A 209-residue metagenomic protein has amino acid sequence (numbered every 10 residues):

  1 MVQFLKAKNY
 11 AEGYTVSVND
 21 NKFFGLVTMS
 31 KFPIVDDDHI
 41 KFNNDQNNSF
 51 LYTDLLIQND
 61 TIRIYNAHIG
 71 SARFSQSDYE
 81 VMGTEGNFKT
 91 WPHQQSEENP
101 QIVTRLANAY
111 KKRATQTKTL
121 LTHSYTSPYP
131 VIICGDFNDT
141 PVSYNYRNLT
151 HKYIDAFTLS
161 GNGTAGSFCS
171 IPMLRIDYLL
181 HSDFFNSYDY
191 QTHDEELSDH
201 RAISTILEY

Functional and structural regions predicted by a protein language model:
M1-G83, N186, Q191-E195: Structured beta-strand-rich core segments of catalytic domains in phosphoester-bond hydrolases
F4-K6, E98-Q101, I171: A short alpha-helix capping/helix-coil boundary motif
N9, H93, P100, T104 (+2 more regions): General secondary-structure edge motif
G13-V16, F23-T28, W91-S96, N138-P141 (+1 more regions): A broad, low-specificity signal for short, low-complexity segments enriched in glycine/proline and polar/charged
K22, F88-H93, T117-K118, L149: Short hydrophobic/aromatic-rich motifs at helix boundaries and adjacent loops
D38, I102-Y110: Surface-exposed cleft-lining segments at the edges of enzyme active sites
H39, K111-I132, F137-Y209: Metal-dependent phosphoester-hydrolase catalytic domains
Y79-T104: A solvent-exposed, charged loop/short amphipathic helix patch at secondary-structure junctions
